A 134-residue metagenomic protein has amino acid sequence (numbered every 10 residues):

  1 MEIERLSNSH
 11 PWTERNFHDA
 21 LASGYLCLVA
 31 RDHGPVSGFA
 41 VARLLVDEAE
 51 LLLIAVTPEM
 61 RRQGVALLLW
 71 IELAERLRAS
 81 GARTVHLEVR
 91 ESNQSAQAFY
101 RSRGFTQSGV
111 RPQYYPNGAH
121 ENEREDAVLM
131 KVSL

Functional and structural regions predicted by a protein language model:
M1-Q63, L67-S80, K131-L134: Acetyl-CoA-dependent GNAT
V56, R90-E91: Short amphipathic helical patch at the helix-1/turn junction of helix-turn-helix
W70, N93-A96, Q113-A119: Short glycine/proline-centered loop/turn elements that form peptide/ligand docking sites
A79, A98, S102: DNA-binding alpha-helical recognition surfaces that contact promoter or target DNA
H86-E88, R101, T106-L129: Conserved catalytic-core motifs of GNAT/GCN5-like acyltransferases
